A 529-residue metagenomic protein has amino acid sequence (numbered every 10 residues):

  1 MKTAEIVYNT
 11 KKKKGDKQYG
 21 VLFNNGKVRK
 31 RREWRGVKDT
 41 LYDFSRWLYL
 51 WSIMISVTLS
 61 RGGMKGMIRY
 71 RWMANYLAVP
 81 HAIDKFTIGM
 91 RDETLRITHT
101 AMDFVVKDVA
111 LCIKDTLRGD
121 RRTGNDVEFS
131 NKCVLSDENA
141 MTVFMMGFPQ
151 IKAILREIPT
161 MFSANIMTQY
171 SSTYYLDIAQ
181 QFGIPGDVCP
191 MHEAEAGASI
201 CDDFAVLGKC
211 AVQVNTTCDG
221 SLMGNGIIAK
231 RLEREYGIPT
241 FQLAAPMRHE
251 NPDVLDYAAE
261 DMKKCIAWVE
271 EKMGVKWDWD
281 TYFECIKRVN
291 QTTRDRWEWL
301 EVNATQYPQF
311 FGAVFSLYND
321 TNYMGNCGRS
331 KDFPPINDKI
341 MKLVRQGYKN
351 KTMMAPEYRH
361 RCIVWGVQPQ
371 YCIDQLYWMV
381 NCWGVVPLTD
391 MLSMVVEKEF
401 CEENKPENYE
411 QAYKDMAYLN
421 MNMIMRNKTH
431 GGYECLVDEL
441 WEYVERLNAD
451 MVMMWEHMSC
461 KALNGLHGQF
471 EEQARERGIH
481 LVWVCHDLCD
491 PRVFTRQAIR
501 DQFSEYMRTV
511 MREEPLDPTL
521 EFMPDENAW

Functional and structural regions predicted by a protein language model:
T10-K11, G20-K27, W34-C133, A259 (+3 more regions): A charged, amphipathic alpha-helical module
H99-F204, N225: An N-terminal, globular interaction/scaffold subdomain
F129, E138-D177, I363-G432, L436-L440 (+1 more regions): Redox- and metal-dependent alpha/beta enzyme cores, enriched for Fe-S-associated oxidoreductases and cofactor-handling
V134-V143, N215-M223, W365-C372, M458-G465: Gly/Ser/Thr-rich loops at beta-strand to alpha-helix junctions that form or flank small-molecule/cofactor-binding
M161-H249, L255-Y257, W483-C485: Active-site and donor-binding regions of nucleotide-sugar-utilizing enzymes
D187-A205, A267-R288, D415-V437, V510-W529: Extended, charge-rich low-complexity interaction segments
Q375-T389, N404-I424, G432-F522: Hydrophobic alpha/beta core scaffold segments
